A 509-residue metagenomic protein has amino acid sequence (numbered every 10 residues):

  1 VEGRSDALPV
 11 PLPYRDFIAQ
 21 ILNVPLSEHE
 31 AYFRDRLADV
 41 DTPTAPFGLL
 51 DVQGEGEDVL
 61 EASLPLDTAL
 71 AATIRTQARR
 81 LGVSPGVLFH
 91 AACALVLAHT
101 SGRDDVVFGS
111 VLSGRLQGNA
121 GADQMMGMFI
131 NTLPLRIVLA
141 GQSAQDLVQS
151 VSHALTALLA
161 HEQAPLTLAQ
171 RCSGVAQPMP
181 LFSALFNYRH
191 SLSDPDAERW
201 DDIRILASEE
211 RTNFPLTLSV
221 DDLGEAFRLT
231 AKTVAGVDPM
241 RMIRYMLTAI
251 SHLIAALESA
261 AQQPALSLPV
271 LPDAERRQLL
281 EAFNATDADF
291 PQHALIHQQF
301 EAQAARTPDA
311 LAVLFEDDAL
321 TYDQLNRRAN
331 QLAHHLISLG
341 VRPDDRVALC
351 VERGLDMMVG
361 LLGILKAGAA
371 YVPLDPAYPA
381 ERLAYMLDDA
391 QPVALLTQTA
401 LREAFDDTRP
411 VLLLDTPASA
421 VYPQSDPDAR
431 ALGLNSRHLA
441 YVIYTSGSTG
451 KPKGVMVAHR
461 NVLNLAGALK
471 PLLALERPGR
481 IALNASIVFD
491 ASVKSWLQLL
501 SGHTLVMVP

Functional and structural regions predicted by a protein language model:
V1-L12, T68, A72, T76 (+11 more regions): Carrier-protein-dependent adenylate-forming modules in NRPS/ANL systems
V10, Q20-E30, G56, L60 (+9 more regions): His-Asp-centered acyl/peptidyl-transfer active-site segments
V10-L60, A69, Q142, Q149 (+4 more regions): Short amphipathic alpha-helices and their capping loops
A31, D35, P43-D51, Q163-R171 (+3 more regions): Short coil/turn segments at secondary-structure boundaries
G109, V372, V455, A482 (+1 more regions): Rossmann-like NAD(H)/NADP(H) cofactor-binding core
V111, R189, V234, E316 (+4 more regions): Short hydrophobic "strand-cap" motifs at the C-terminus of beta-strands
S219-L223: Short beta-strand micro-motifs enriched in acidic
L349, L473-V508: Conserved AMP-binding loop of ANL adenylate-forming enzymes
